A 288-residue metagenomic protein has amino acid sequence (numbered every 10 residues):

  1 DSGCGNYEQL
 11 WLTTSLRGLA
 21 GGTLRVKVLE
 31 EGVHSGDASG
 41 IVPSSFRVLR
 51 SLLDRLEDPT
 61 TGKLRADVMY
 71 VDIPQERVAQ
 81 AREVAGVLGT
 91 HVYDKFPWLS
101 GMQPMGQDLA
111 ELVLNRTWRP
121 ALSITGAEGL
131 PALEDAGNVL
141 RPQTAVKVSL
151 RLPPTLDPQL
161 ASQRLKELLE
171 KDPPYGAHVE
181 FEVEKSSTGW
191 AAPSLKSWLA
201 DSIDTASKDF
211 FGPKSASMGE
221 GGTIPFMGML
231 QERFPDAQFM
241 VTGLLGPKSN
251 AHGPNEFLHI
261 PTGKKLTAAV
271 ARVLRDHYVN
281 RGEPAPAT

Functional and structural regions predicted by a protein language model:
D1-P104, L114-P120, R233, N255-G263: Fold-level recognition of mixed alpha/beta catalytic cores in primary-metabolism enzymes, strongest
R25-K27, V33-H34, L49, L140-T144 (+1 more regions): Zn-dependent metallopeptidase/amidohydrolase metal-coordination segment
R65-Q80, M105-Q107, E184-S187, E220-M229 (+1 more regions): A glycine-rich phosphate-binding loop feature that marks nucleotide/adenosyl-phosphate handling sites
E76-V84, W190-L199, G228-R233: Short glycine/threonine-rich loop-to-helix capping motif typified by GTGT followed within a few residues by an Asp-Pro
G106, A110-P142, S149: A structural supersecondary motif
L150-P153, E180-K196, E220: A short beta-alpha structural unit
T155-A161: Short, conserved charged micro-motifs
A161-E170: Short amphipathic alpha-helices in soluble, non-transmembrane regions that often serve as interface/regulatory elements
